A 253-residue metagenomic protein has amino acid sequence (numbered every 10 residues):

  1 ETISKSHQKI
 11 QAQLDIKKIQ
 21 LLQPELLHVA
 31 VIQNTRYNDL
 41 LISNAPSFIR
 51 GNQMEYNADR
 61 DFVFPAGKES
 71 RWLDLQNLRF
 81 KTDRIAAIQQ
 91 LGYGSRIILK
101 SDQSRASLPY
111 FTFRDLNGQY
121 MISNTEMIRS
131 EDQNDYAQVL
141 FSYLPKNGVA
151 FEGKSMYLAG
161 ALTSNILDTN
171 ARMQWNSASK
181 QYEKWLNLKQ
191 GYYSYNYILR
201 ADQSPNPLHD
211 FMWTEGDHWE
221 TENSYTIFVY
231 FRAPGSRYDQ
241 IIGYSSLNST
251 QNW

Functional and structural regions predicted by a protein language model:
E1-H7, H218-G243: Low-complexity, Pro/Ser/Thr- and charge-rich linker/hinge segments at domain boundaries
E1-Q23: Internal, well-ordered domain-core segments that constitute the primary functional module of diverse proteins
K18-E25, N147-E152: A short beta-turn/strand-edge loop motif at beta-sheet boundaries
L21-F113: Long, internal scaffold/assembly segments composed of regular secondary structure
Y37-M54, L140-Q190, D202-A233: Aromatic-rich carbohydrate-binding modules that target alpha-glucans
L99-K154, I241-W253: Basic K/R-rich, polyanion-interacting modules in nucleoproteins and related proteins
